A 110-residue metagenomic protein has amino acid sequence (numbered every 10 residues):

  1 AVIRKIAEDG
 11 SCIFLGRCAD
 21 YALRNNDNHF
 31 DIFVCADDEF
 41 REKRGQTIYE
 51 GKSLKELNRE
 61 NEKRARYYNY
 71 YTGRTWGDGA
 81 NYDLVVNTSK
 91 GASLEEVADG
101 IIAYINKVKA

Functional and structural regions predicted by a protein language model:
A1-S11: ATP-dependent small-molecule kinase phosphotransfer cores that center on conserved nucleotide phosphate-binding segments
I6, A22-N26: RNA pseudouridine synthases
I13, R41, V86: Residue-level signature of catalytic and energy-coupling elements of molecular machines, predominantly ATP/GTP-dependent
G16-D20: Short, polar loop motifs at secondary-structure junctions
N25-I48, S53-E60: Conserved phosphate-donor/acceptor-positioning beta-strand/loop module used by diverse small-molecule
G51-L94: Small-molecule kinase domains that catalyze NTP-dependent phosphoryl transfer to phosphate-bearing small molecules
L94-I102: Short, amphipathic alpha-helical "lid/cap" segments that border enzyme active or binding sites
